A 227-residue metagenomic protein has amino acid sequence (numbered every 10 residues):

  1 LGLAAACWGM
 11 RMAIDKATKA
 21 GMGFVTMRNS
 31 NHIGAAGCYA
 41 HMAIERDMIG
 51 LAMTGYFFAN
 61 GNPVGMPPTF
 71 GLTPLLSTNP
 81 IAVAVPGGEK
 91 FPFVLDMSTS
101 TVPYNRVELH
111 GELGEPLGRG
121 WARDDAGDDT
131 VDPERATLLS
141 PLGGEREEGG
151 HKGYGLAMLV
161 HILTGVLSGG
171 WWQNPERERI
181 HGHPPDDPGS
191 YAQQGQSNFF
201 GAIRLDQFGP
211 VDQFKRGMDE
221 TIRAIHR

Functional and structural regions predicted by a protein language model:
L1, C7-N31, A40: N-terminal intrinsically disordered, cationic/polar leader segments that include organellar targeting peptides
L1-A13, D128, I180, G217-R227: Terminal catalytic/cofactor-binding subdomain
K16, R46, G88, P116 (+3 more regions): Change "in soluble alpha/beta enzymes" to "in soluble alpha/beta proteins
D47-G65, T164-I180: Glycine-rich phosphate/pyrophosphate-binding loops and their adjacent beta-strand/loop elements at enzyme active sites
A59, P63-E134: Phosphate/diphosphate-binding glycine-rich loops and adjacent basic-rich segments that engage nucleotide
N105, G111-E176, H181-H183: Secondary-shell segments that build the walls of catalytic and ion/ligand-binding clefts
W171-R227: Catalytic-core signal marking the mid-to-C-terminal active-site face
